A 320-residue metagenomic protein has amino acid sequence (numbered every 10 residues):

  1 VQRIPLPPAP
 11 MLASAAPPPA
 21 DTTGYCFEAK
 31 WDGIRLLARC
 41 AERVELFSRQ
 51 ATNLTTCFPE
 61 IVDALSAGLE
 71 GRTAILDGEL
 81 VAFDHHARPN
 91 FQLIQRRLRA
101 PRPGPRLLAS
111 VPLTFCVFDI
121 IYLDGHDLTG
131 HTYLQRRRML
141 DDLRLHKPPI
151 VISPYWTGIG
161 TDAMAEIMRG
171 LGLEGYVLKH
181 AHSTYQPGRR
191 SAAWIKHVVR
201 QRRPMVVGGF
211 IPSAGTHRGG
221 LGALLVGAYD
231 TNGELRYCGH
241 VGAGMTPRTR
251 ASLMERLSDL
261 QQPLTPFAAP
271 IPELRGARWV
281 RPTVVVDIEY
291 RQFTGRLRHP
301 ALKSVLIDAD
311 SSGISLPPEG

Functional and structural regions predicted by a protein language model:
V1-G320: Catalytic cores of nucleic-acid ligases and guanylyltransferases
